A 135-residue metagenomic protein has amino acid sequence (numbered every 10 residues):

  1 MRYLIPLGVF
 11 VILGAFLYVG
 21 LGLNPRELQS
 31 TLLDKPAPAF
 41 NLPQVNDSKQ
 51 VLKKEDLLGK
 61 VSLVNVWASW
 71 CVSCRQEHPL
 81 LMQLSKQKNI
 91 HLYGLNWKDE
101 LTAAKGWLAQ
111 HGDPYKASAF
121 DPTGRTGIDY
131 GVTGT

Functional and structural regions predicted by a protein language model:
M1-P43: N-terminal targeting signals for export/organelle localization
R2-Y3, A109-P114, D121-T135: Thiol/disulfide oxidoreductase modules built on the thioredoxin-like
G22-L23, P43-K49, A117-D121: Short gly/ser/thr-rich secondary-structure transition/capping motifs
P36, K60-S62, V66-W70, G134: Short pre-active-site segment immediately N-terminal to redox-active cysteine/selenocysteine motifs in thiol-based
F40-L63: A short beta-strand-turn-helix
V66-Q83: Conserved redox-active cysteine motifs that mediate thiol-disulfide chemistry, especially di-cysteine Cys-X(1-2)-Cys
Q83, A103-Q110: Short alpha-helix adjacent to the SAM-binding motif of class I
I90-A103, D113-G124: Thiol-based oxidoreductase modules, predominantly thioredoxin-like and allied folds used for disulfide exchange
